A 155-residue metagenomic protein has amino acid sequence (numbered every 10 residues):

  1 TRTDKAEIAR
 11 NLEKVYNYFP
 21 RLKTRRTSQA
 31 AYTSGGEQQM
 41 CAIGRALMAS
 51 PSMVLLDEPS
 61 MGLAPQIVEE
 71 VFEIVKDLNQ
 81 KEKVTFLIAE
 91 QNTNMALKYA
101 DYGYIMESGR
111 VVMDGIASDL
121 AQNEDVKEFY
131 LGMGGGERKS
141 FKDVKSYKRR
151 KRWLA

Functional and structural regions predicted by a protein language model:
T1-R10, Y18-K23, G132-G134: ABC-type ATPase nucleotide-binding domains, specifically the catalytic core motifs of the NBD
Q29-T33, E37: Conserved ABC ATPase signature
T33, A46-L47: ABC ATPase signature
M48-S52: A short, proline-enriched helix->beta-strand linker immediately N-terminal to the Walker B motif in ABC-type P-loop
E69-K83: Helical segment within the ABC ATPase nucleotide-binding domain
Y102, D114: Short, glycine/charged-rich "phosphate-handling" switch motifs in NTP-dependent and phosphotransfer domains
M133-A155: ABC ATPase nucleotide-binding domains
